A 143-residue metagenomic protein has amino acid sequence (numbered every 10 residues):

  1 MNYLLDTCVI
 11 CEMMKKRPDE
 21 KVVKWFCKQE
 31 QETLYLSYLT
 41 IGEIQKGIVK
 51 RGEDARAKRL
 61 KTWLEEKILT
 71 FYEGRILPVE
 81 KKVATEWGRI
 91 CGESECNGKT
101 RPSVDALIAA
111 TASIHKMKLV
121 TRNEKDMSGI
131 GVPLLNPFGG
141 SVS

Functional and structural regions predicted by a protein language model:
M1, A109-S143: Acidic, PIN/NYN-like endoribonuclease modules and their adjacent C-terminal/linker elements
M1-L39, V49-E66, S141-S143: Short, well-structured N-terminal submotif of metal-dependent ribonuclease cores
D6-T7, V22, I44, W87 (+2 more regions): Generic structural signal for small/hydrophobic residues in well-ordered secondary structure, especially within
E12-M13, W25, G47, W87-I90 (+2 more regions): Residues that scaffold the ATP/ADP-binding catalytic core of kinase and kinase-like folds
K46-G52, T70-K118: Active-site neighborhoods of divalent-metal-dependent phosphate/nucleic-acid chemistry enzymes
